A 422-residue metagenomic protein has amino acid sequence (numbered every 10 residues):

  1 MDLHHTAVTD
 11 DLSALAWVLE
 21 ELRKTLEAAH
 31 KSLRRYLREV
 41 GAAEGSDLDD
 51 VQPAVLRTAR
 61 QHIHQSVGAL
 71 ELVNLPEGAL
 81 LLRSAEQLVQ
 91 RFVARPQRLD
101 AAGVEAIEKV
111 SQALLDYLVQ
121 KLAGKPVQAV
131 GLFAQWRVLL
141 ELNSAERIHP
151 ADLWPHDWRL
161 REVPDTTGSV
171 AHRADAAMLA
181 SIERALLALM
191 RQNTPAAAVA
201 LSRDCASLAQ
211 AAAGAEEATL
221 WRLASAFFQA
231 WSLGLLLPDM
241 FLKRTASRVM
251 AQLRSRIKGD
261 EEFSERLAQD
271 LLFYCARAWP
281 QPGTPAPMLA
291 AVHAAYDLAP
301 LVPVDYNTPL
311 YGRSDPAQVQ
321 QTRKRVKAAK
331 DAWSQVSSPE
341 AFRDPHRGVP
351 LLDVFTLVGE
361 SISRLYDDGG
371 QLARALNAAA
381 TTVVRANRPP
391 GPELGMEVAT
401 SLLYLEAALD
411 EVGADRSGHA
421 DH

Functional and structural regions predicted by a protein language model:
M1-L12, P96-H172, G234-D315, R385-H422: Structural secondary-structure packing elements that flank or coincide with functional cores
T6-Q61, W154-V199, V304-V349: Long, amphipathic alpha-helical coiled-coil segments characteristic of histidine-phosphotransfer scaffolds
T25-S32, H62, L81-L88, V110 (+8 more regions): Amphipathic, well-ordered alpha-helical segments in soluble domains
A29-D47, L70-V73, V89-L99, K121 (+10 more regions): Secondary-structure edge/capping motif, primarily at the C-terminal ends of alpha-helices and the immediately following
V55-A59, L72-L88, A102-V110, A200-L201 (+5 more regions): Short, well-ordered alpha-helical segments that carry or flank key catalytic/ligand-binding motifs at enzyme/regulatory
A59-Q65, L201-C205, L351-V358: HEAT-repeat alpha-solenoid elements in large eukaryotic scaffold proteins
A332-S334, H346-E360, E393: C-terminal structured domains
